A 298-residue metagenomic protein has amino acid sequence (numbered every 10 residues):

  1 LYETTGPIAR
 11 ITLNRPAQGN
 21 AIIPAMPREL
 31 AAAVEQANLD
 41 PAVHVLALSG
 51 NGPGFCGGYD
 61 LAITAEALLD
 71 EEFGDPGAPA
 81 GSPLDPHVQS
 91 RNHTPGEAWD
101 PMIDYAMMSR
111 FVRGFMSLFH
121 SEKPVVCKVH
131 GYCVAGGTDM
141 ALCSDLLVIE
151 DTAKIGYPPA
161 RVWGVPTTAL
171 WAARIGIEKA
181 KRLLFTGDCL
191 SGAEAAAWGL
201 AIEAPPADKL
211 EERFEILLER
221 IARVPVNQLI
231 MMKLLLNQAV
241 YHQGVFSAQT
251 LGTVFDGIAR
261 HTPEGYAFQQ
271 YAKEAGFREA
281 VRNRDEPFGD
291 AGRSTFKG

Functional and structural regions predicted by a protein language model:
L1-G6, A67, E72-D75, P79 (+3 more regions): C-terminal alpha-helix plus adjacent terminal tail
L1-P53, A65-A67, E71, K297-G298: Conserved CoA-thioester-binding segment of acyl-CoA-metabolizing enzymes
I11, R15, E29-L30, L48 (+5 more regions): Terminal peptide-recognition signature
Q18-I22, Y157, Y241: A generic structural signal for short coil/turn motifs at secondary-structure boundaries
A25-E29, R110, S117, R213 (+1 more regions): Charged catalytic carboxylate motif
G50-R113: Glycine- (often His-adjacent) and acidic-residue-rich active-site loop that binds/positions the CoA thioester
R113-L229: Crotonase-fold acyl-CoA enzyme core
